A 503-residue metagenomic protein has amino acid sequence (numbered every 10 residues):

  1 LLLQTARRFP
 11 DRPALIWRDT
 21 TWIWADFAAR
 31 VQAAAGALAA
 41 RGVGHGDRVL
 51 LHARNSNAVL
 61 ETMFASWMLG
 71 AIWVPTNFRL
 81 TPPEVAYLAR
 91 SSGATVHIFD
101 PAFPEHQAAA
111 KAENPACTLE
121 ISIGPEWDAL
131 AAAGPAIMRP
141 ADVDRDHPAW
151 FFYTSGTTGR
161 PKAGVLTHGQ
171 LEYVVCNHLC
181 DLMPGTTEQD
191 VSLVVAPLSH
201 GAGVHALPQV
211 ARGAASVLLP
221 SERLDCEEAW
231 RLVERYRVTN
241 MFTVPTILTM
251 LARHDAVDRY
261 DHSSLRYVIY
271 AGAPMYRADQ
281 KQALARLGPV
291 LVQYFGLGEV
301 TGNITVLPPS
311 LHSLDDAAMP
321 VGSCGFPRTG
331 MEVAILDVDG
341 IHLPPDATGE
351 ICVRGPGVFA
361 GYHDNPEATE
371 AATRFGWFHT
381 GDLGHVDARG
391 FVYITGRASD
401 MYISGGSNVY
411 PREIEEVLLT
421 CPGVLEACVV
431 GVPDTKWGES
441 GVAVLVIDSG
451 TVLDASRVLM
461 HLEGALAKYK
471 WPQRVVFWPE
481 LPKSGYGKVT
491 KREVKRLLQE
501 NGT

Functional and structural regions predicted by a protein language model:
L3, D11-S56, L60-F64, T81-A86: Conserved AMP-binding/adenylate-forming core of the ANL superfamily
L3, G36, A40-R41, F64 (+2 more regions): Structural core segment of the AMP-binding/adenylate-forming
P10-D11, G134-Y153, R160, G185-V191 (+1 more regions): Conserved pre-ATP/AMP-binding loop-to-beta segment of ANL
I23-D26, A149-C176: Conserved AMP-binding A3 loop
L80, H97-F99, M241, G355 (+6 more regions): AMP-binding/adenylate-forming catalytic core of the ANL superfamily
E172-V191, S199-T239, H254: Conserved AMP-binding/adenylation subdomain of ANL enzymes
A211-A214, V238-F242, A252-M319, E332 (+1 more regions): Gly/Ser/Thr-rich phosphate-binding loop
F326-G330, D339-A371, V409: Conserved ATP/PPi-binding loop(s) of AMP-dependent carboxylate-activating enzymes
